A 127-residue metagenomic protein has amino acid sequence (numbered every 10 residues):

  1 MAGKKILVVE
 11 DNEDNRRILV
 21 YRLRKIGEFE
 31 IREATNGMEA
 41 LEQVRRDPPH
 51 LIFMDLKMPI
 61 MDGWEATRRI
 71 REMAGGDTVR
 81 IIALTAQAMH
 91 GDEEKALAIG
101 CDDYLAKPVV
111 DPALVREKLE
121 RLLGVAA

Functional and structural regions predicted by a protein language model:
E10: Conserved acidic carboxylate
E13-R32: Two-component/phosphorelay signaling modules centered on CheY-like receiver
A34-M38, E93: Conserved Asp/Asn-Gly motif in the active-site loop of CheY-like receiver
D47-F53: Active-site beta3 strand of CheY-like receiver
M58: Receiver (REC) domain active-site loop signature in two-component systems and cognate sites in sensor histidine kinases
